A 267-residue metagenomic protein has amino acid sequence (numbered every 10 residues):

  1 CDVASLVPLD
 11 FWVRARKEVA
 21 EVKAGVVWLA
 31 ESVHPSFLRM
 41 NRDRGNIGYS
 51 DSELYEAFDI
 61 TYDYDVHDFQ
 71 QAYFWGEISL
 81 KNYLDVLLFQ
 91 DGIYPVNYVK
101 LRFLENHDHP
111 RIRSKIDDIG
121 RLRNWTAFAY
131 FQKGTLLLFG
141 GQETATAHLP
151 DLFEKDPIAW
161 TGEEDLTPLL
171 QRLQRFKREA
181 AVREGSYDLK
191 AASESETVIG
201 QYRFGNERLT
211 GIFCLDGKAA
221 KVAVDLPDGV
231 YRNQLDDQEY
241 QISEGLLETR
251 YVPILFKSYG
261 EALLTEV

Functional and structural regions predicted by a protein language model:
V3-P95, K100, D118-I119, F128 (+4 more regions): Active-site-proximal helices and loops of the catalytic beta/alpha 8
I112-I116: Short, solvent-exposed helix-loop connector elements
L137-T144, H148: Short acidic/histidine-rich active-site segments
G185-E207: Surface beta-strand/loop "capping" patches
I212-D216: Asparagine-centered strand-capping/turn motif at beta-strand->loop junctions
I242-V267: C-terminal beta-strand-rich structural cap/linker in extracellular carbohydrate-active enzymes
